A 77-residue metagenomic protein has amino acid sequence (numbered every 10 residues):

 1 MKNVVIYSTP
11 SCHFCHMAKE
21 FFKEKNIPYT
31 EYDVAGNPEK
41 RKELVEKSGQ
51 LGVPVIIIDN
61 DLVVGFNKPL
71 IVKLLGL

Functional and structural regions predicted by a protein language model:
M1-K25: Local sequence-structure signature of Cys/Sec-based thiol-disulfide redox active-site neighborhoods
H13, E39, L70: Short alpha-helical
C15, F66, L74: Residues that scaffold the ATP/ADP-binding catalytic core of kinase and kinase-like folds
P28: Residue-level detector of anion-binding/catalytic polar loops
D33-Q50: Thioredoxin-like thiol-disulfide oxidoreductase module
P54-V63: A short, hydrophobic beta-strand/beta-hairpin element that forms part of a small beta-sheet core
I71-L77: Thiol-/selenol-based redox modules, centered on thioredoxin-like and closely related oxidoreductase domains
